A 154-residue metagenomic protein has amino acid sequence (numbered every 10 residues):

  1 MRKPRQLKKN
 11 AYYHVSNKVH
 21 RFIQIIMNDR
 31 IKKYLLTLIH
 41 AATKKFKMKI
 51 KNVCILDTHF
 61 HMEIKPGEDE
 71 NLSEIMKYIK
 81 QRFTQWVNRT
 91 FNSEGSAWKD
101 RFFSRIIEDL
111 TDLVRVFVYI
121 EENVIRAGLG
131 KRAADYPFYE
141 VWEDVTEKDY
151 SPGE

Functional and structural regions predicted by a protein language model:
M1-E154: Short catalytic/metal-binding and nucleic-acid-binding patches
